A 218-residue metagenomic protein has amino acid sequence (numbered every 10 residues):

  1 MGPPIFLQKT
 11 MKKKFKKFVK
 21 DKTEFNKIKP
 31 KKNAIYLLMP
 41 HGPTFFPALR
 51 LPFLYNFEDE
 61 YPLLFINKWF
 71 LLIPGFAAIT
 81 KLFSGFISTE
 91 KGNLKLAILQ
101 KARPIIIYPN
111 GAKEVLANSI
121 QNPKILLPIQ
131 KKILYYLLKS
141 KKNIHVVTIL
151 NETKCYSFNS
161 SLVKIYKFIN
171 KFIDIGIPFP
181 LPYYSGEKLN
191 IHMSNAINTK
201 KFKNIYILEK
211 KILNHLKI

Functional and structural regions predicted by a protein language model:
M1-Q8, P30-L99, A112-P128: Catalytic core of membrane glycerolipid acyltransferases/transacylases, capturing the structured, soluble-facing
F6-K22: N-terminal topogenic membrane-targeting module
K16-D21, S84-F86, K142: Short aromatic/hydrophobic-glycine micro-motifs
F18, N33, Y61, P104 (+1 more regions): A residue-level signal for beta-strand positions that form part of recognition/binding surfaces within mature
T23-K31: Short beta-strand-to-loop junctions in surface cap/lid or active-site-entrance loops
I28, L96-I218: Non-catalytic C-terminal accessory region of glycerolipid acyltransferases and related lyso-lipid remodeling enzymes
